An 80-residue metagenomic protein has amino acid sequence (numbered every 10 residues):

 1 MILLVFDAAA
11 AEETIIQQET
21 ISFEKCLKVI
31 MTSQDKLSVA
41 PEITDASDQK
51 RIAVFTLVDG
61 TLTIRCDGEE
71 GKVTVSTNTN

Functional and structural regions predicted by a protein language model:
M1-A10: Classic N-terminal secretory signal peptides
A10-N80: Post-signal/leader-peptide non-cytosolic segments of secretory proteins
